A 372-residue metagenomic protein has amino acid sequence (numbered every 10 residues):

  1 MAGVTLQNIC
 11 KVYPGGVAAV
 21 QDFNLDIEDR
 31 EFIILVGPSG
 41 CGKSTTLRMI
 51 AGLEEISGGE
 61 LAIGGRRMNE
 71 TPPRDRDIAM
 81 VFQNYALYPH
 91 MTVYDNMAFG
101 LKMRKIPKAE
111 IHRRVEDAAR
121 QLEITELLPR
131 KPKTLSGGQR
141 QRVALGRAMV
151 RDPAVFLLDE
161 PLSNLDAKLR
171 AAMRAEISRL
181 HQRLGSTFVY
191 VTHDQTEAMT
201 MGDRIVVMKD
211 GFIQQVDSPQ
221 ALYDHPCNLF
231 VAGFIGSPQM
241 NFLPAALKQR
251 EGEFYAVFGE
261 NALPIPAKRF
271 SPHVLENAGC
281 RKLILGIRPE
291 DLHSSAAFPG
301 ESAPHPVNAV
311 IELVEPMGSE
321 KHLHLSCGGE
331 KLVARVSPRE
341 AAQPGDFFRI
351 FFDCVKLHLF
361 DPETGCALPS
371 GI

Functional and structural regions predicted by a protein language model:
F23-I34: Pre-Walker A (P-loop) beta-loop-beta motif of ABC nucleotide-binding domains
V36-P38: The feature captures the beta-strand-to-loop junction immediately N-terminal to the Walker
A51: Helix-to-loop junction immediately C-terminal to a conserved catalytic motif
S57-E60, E110, D210, L357: Conserved coupling/switch loops of ABC nucleotide-binding domains, chiefly the family-specific signature
G59-R67: Conserved ABC transporter NBD signature motif
P73-F234: ABC ATPase nucleotide-binding domains
E253-E312, K331, A341-I372: Glycine/charge-rich catalytic "coupling/switch" loops of P-loop NTPases
